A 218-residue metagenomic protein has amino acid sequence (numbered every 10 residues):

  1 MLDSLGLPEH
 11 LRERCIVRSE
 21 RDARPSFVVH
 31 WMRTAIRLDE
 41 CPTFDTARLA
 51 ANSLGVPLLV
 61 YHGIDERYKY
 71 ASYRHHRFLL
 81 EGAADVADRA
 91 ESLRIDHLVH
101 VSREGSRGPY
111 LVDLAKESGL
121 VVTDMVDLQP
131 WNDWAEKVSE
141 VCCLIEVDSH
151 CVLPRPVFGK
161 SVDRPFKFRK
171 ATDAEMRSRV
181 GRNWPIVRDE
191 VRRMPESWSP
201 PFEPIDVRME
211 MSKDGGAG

Functional and structural regions predicted by a protein language model:
M1-I36, E40: N-terminal regions that are enriched for targeting/export leaders and immediately downstream pro/stem segments
A23-R24, S161-G218: Glycine/tryptophan-enriched, flexible segments
H30, V60-H62, E146: Structural beta-sheet core signal
R33, G63-D65, S149: Cofactor-binding loop segments of dinucleotide-utilizing enzymes, especially the Rossmann-like FAD- and NAD(P)+-binding
L38, T46-L59, I64-D133, F168: N-terminal Rossmann-like or analogous alpha/beta NTP/dinucleotide-binding catalytic cores that position adenine
E104-P109, H150-P156: A short acidic, often aromatic-flanked loop/helix-cap motif at beta-alpha or helix-coil junctions that lines enzyme
D133-V147: A short, gly/pro- and small-residue-rich
